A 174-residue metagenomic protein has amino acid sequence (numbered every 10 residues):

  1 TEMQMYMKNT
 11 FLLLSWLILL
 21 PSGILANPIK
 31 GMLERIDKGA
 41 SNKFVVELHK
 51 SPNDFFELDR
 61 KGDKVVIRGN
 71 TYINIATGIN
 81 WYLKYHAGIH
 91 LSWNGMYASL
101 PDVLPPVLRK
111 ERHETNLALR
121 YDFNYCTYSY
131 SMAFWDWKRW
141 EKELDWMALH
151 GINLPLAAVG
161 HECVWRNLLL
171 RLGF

Functional and structural regions predicted by a protein language model:
E2-Q4, L17, A157: Short, low-complexity, charge-dense intrinsically disordered segments
M3-F11: Positively charged n-region of N-terminal signal peptides that target proteins for export
T10-L20: Sec-dependent N-terminal signal peptides
I24-A26: Boundary at the C-terminal end of the N-terminal hydrophobic targeting segment
P28-M32, K38, H49-N53, K61-F174: Feature activates predominantly on carbohydrate-active enzymes
A40-N42: A short helix-to-beta-strand connector/capping loop
F44-L48: Long, charged, glycine-rich C-terminal linkers/tails
